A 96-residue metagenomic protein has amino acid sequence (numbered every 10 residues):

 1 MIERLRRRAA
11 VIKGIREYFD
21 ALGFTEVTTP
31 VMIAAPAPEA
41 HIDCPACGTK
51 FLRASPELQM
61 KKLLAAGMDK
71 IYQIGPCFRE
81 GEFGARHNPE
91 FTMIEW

Functional and structural regions predicted by a protein language model:
M1-E95: Class II aminoacyl-tRNA synthetase-like tRNA-binding/catalytic domains
